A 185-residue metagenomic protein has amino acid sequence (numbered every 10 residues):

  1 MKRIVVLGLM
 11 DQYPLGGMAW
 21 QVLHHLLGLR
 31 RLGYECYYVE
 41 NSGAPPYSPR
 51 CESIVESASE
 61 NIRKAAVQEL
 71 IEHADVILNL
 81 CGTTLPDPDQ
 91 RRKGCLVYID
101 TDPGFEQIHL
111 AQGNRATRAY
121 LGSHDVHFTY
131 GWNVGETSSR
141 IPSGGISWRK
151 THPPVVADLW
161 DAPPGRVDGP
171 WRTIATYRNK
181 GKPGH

Functional and structural regions predicted by a protein language model:
M1-D87: N-terminal pre-catalytic "stem/leader" segment of glycosyltransferase-like enzymes
E72-H185: Catalytic core of nucleotide-activated saccharide and alditol-phosphate transferases
